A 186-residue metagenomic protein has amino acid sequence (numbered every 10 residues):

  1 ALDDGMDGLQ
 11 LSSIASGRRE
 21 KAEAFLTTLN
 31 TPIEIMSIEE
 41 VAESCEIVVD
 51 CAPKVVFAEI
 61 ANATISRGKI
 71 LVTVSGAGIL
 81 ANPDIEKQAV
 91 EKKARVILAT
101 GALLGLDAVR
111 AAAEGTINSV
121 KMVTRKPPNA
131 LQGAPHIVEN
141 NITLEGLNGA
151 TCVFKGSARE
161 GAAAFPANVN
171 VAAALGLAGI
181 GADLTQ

Functional and structural regions predicted by a protein language model:
A1, C51, V55-E59, A81-N82 (+2 more regions): Short glycine/serine/threonine-rich phosphate/pyrophosphate-binding segments that cradle anionic phosphate groups
A1-T28: N-terminal Rossmann-like dinucleotide-binding module
Q10-S13, E46, A94-V96: Short active-site oxyanion
I14, V48, T185: Receiver (REC) domain switch-region micro-motif
I33-S66, G78-I79: Beta-loop-alpha module in the N-terminal Rossmann-like domain of NAD(P)-dependent dehydrogenases, especially those
E59-N62, R67, S75-R95, T100: Rossmann-fold NAD(P)-binding glycine/threonine-rich loop
A102-Q186: Active-site-lining helix/loop region of Rossmann-like oxidoreductase modules
